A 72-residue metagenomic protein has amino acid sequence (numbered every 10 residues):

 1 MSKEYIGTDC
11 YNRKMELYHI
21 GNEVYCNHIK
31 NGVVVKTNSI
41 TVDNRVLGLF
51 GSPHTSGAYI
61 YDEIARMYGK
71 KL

Functional and structural regions predicted by a protein language model:
M1, N27, Y59-D62: Intrinsically disordered, low-complexity serine/threonine-rich segments
M1-E4, L72: Short, Lys/Arg-enriched, disordered terminal segments
E4-I29: Amphipathic, interaction-prone secondary-structure segments
V34-L72: Mixed-charge, Lys/Arg-enriched low-complexity segments
